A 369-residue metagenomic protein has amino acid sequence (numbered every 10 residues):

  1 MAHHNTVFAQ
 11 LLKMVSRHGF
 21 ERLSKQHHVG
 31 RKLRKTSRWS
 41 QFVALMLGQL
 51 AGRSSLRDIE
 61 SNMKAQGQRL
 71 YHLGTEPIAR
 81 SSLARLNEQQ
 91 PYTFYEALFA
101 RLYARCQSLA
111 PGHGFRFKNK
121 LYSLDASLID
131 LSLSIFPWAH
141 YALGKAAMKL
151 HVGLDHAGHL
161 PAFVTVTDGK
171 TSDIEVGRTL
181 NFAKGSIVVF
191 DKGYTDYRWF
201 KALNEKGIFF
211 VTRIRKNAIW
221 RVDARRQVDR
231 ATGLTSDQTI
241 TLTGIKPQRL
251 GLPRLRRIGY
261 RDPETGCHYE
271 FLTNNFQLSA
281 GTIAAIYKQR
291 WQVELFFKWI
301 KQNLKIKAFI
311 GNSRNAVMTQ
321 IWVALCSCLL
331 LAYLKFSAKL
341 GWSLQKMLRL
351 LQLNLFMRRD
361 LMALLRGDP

Functional and structural regions predicted by a protein language model:
M1-D58, N62, E88-Q90, A97-R101 (+3 more regions): Single, function-defining residue in the core of a domain
A65-L73: Blade-loop segments of beta-propeller domains
H72-Y92: Major-groove recognition helix of helix-turn-helix-like DNA-binding domains
S82-N87, C106-A110, D368-P369: Short alpha-helical linear motifs
A104-H113, I174: A short, well-structured juxtamembrane/interface segment
A139: A glycine- and small-aliphatic-rich helix-loop capping segment at beta-alpha/alpha-beta transitions that lines
